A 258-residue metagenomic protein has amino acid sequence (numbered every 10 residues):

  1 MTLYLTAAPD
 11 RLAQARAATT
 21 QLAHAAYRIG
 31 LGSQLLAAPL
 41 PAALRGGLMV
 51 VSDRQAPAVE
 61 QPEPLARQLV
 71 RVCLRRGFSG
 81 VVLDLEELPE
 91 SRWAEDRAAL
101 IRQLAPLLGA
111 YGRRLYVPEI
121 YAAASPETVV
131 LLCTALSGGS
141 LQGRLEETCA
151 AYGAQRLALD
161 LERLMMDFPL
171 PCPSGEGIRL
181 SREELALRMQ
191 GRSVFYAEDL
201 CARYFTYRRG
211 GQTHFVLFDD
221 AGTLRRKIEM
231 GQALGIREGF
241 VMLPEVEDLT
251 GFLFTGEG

Functional and structural regions predicted by a protein language model:
M1-S137: Chitinase-like catalytic core of GlcNAc-active glycosidases
L44, R75-R76, L104-L115, T148-Q155 (+1 more regions): A structural motif corresponding to the C-terminal end of an alpha-helix and its immediate exit/capping segment
V82-D84, L115-E119, R156-E162, F240-M242: A structural signal for short, well-ordered beta-strand segments and their strand-loop junctions that often border
E90-R92, A124-S125, M166-L170, E247-G251: Short catalytic/ligand-binding loop motif for oxyanion handling, primarily in non-cytosolic enzymes, centered on
S91-R113, Y196-Y204, R208, D248-G258: Short acidic, glycine/proline-enriched helix-loop-strand junctions
A135-R156: Catalytic-core region of carbohydrate-active enzymes that cleave or remodel glycosidic bonds
D160-K227: Glycan-binding loop/region signatures in secreted carbohydrate-active enzymes
K227-G258: Acidic/aromatic/glycine-rich contiguous surface patches that form carbohydrate-binding/processing clefts and analogous
